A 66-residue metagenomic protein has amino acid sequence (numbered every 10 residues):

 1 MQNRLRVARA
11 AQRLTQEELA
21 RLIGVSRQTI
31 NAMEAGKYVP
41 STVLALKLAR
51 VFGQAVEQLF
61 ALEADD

Functional and structural regions predicted by a protein language model:
N3-L22: Short basic helix-loop element that most often maps to the first helix and adjoining turn of HTH DNA-binding modules
E18, T29, Q58: Residues in the helix-turn-helix
V25-Y38: Recognition helix of helix-turn-helix/homeodomain-like DNA-binding domains that insert into the DNA major groove
K37-K47, D66: Short, basic-rich loop-to-helix N-cap that marks the start of a DNA-contacting helix
V43-Q58: DNA major-groove recognition helix of helix-turn-helix/homeodomain DNA-binding modules
R50, A61-D66: Short, charged recognition helix plus adjacent turn of helix-turn-helix-like nucleic-acid-binding domains
